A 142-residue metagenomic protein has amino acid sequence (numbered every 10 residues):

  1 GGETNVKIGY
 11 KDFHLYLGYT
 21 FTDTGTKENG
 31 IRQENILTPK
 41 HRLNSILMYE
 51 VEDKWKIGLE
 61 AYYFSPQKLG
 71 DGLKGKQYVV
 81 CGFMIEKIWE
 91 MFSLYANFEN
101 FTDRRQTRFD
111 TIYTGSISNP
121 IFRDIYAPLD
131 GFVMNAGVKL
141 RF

Functional and structural regions predicted by a protein language model:
G1, K54, Y78-V80, M91-S93: Active-site lining segments that contact anionic ligands and/or coordinate catalytic metals
G1-L69, K139-R141: Gram-negative outer-membrane beta-barrel transporters
T4, F83-E86: Short, basic/aromatic-rich helical patch in the C-terminal catalytic core of site-specific tyrosine
G9, V51, G75, I88-W89: Structural motif
I31-P39, S65, G75-Y78, T111-N119: Flexible, surface-exposed loop regions and adjacent strand-edge segments of Gram-negative outer-membrane beta-barrel
L37-L43, Q77-C81, E90, D130-M134: Residues that define the transmembrane beta-barrel architecture of outer-membrane proteins
K87-F142: C-terminal beta-signal and adjacent terminal beta-strands/loops of Gram-negative outer-membrane beta-barrel proteins
